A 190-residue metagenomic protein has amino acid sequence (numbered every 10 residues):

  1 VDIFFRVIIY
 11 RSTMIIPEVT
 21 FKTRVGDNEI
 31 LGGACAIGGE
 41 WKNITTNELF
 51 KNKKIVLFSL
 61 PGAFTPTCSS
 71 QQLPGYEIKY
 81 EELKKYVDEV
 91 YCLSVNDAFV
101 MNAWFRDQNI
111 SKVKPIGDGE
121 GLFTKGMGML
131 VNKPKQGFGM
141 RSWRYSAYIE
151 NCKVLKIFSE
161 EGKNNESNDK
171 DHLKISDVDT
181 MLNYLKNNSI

Functional and structural regions predicted by a protein language model:
V1-D2, V7: Acidic, Ala/Val/Gly-enriched low-complexity intrinsically disordered segments
I8-I190: Chalcogenol-based redox active-site neighborhoods
